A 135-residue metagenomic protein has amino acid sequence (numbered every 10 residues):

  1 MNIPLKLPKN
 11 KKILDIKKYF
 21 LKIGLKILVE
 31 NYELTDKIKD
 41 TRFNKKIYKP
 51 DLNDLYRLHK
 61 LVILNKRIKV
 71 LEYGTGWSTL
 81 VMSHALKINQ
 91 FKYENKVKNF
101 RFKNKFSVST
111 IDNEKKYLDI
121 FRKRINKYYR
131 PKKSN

Functional and structural regions predicted by a protein language model:
M1-L25: N-terminal auxiliary segments of SAM/dcSAM-dependent transferases
K26-K66, L80: Class I SAM-dependent methyltransferase Rossmann-like catalytic core, especially the SAM/SAH-binding loop
K60-L64, H84-I88, K123: Short, well-ordered alpha-helices that flank and scaffold nucleotide-derived cofactor binding pockets
N65-G76: Conserved class I S-adenosyl-L-methionine
I68-V70, M82, N113: Conserved SAM-binding loop
W77-K96: Histidine-anchored nucleotide/phosphate-binding helix
Q90-F100, N104-D112: Conserved SAM-binding motif I beta-strand of class I
E114-N135: S-adenosyl-L-methionine
